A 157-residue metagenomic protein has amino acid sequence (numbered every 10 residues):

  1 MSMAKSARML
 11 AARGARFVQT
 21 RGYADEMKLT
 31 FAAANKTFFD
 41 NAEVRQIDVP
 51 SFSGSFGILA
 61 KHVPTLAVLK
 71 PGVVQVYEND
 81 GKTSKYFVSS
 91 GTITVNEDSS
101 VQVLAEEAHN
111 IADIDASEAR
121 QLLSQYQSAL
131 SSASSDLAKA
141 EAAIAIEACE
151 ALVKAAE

Functional and structural regions predicted by a protein language model:
M1-D25: N-terminal mitochondrial targeting presequence
A15-Q19, K36, T92, L152-V153: Short N-terminal helix-initiation segments at or just after the protein's N-terminus
T30-Q125: Compact, glycine-rich, soluble single-domain proteins
H109-E157: Acidic/glycine-rich phosphate/pyrophosphate-binding loops and surrounding catalytic core that coordinate Mg2+
